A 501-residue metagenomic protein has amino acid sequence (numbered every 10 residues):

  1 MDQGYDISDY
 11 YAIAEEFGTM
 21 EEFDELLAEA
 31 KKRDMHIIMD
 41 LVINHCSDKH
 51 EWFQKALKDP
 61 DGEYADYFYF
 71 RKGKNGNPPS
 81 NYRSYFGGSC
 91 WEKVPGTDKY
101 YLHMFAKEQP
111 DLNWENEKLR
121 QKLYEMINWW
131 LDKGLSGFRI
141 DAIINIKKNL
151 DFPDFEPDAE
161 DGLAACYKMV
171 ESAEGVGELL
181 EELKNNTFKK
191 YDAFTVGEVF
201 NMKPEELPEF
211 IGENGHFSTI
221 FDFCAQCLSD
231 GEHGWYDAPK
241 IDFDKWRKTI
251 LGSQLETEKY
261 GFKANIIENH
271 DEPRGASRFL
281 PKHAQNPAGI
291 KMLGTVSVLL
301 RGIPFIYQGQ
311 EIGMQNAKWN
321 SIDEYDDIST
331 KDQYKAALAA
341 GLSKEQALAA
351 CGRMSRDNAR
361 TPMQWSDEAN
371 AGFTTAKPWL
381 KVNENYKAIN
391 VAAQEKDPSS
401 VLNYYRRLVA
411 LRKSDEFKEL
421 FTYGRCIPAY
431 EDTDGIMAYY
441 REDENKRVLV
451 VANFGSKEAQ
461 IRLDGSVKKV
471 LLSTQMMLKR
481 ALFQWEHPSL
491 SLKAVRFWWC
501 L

Functional and structural regions predicted by a protein language model:
M1-N128, D132, N145-E205, F210-G212 (+1 more regions): Acidic/aromatic-lined carbohydrate-recognition and catalytic surfaces of CAZymes acting on diverse glycans
D24, E29-A30, I303-I306, I312 (+1 more regions): Carbohydrate-interacting/catalytic domains
M35, G134-S136, A193, F217 (+2 more regions): The start of beta-strands in P-loop NTPase/AAA+ ATPase cores
D48-N81, L180, K184-P362, D367: Conserved alpha/beta catalytic core and glycan-binding cleft of carbohydrate-active enzymes
P110-R120, Y167-S172, G275-A288, A349-A350 (+1 more regions): Active-site rim elements
K122-W129, K133, M292, V296 (+1 more regions): A non-catalytic, amphipathic alpha-helix used as a structural packing/dimerization or gating element in enzyme scaffolds
F138-I140: Hydrophobic residues within beta-strands of alpha/beta enzymes
A159-G162, S229-D230, D271-A276, K381-I389: Short acidic (Asp/Glu) and glycine-rich catalytic loops that position anionic groups and cofactors
